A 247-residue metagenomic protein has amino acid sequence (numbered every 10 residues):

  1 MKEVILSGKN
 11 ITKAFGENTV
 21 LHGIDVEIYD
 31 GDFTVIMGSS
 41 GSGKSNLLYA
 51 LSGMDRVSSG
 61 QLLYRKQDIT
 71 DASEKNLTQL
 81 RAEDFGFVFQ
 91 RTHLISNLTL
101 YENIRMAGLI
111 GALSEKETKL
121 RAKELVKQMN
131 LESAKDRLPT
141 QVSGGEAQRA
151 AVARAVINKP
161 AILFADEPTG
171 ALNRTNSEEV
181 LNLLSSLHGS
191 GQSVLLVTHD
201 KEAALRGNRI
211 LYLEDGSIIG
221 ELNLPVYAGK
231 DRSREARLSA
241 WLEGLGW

Functional and structural regions predicted by a protein language model:
M37-S39: The feature captures the beta-strand-to-loop junction immediately N-terminal to the Walker
S52: Helix-to-loop junction immediately C-terminal to a conserved catalytic motif
G60-D68: Conserved ABC transporter NBD signature motif
A82, R137-T140, I157-N158, S190: Conserved signature/switch motifs of ABC ATPase nucleotide-binding domains
L98-A107: Short coil-to-helix segment of the ABC ATPase nucleotide-binding domain corresponding to the Q-loop/switch region
L131, K135, A155-V156: ABC ATPase C-loop
L138-V142, E146-Q148: Conserved ABC ATPase signature
L163-D166: Catalytic Walker B motif of ABC-type/P-loop ATPase nucleotide-binding domains
